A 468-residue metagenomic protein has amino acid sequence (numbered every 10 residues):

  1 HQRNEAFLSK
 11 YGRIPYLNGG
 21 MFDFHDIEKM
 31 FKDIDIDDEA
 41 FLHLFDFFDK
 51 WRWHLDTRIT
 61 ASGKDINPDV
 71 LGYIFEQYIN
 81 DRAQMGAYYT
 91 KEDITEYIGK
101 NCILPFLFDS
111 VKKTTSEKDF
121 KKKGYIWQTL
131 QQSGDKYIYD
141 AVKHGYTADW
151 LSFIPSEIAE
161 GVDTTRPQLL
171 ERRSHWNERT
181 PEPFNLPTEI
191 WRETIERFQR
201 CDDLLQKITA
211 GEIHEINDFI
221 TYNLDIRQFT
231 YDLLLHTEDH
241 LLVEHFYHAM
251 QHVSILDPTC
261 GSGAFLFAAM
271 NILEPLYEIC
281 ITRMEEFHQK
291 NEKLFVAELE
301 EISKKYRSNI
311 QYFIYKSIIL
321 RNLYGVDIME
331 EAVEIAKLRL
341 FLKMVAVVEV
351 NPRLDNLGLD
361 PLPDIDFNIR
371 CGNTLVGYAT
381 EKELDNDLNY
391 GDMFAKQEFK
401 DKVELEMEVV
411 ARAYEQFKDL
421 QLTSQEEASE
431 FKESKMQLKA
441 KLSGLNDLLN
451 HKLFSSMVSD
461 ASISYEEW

Functional and structural regions predicted by a protein language model:
H1-I272, N322-A332, G372-L375, D460-W468: Preference for the N-terminal adenyl/adenosyl cofactor-binding alpha/beta module
I66, V70, Q311, K402-L405 (+1 more regions): A generic short alpha-helical patch detector that favors 3-5-residue windows in or near N-terminal regions
A83-Q84, C280, V347-N351, L388-E398: Short, polar/flexible loop-turn hinges at active-site or ligand-entry regions and domain interfaces
S110-L130, F229-H248, L276-I318, M344-I365: Flexible phosphate/Mg2+-sensing switch loops adjacent to catalytic phosphate-binding sites
Y137-A141, T147-D149, E160-P167, R172-W176 (+3 more regions): Basic, amphipathic N-terminal segments
N271-P275, R339-K343, K382-L388: Short secondary-structure boundary/capping segments
I310-V326, E331, D360-D387: P-loop NTPase motor core
A336: Conserved SAM-binding loop
